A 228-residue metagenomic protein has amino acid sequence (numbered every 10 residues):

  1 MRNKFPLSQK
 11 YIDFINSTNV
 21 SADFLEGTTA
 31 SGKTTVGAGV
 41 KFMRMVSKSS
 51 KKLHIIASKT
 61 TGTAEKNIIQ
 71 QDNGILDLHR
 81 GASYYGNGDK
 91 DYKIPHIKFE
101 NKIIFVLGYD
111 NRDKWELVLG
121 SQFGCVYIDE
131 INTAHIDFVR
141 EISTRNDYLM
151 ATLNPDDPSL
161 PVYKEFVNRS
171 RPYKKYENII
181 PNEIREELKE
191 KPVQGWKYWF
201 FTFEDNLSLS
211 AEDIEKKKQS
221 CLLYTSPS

Functional and structural regions predicted by a protein language model:
M1-S226: Phosphate/NTP-binding elements of NTP-utilizing enzymes
